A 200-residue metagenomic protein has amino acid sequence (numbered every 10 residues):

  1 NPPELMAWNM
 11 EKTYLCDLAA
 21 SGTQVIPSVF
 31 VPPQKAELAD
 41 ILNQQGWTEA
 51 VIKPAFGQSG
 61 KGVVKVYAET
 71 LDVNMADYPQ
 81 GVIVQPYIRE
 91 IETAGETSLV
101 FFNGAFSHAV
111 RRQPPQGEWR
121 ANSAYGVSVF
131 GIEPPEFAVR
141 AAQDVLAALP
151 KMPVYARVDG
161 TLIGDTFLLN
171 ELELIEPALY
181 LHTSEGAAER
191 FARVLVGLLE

Functional and structural regions predicted by a protein language model:
P2-A94, E136-R140, E200: Active-site nucleotide/adenylate-binding loops and adjacent lid/helix of ATP-dependent enzymes
A7, A36, S107, P114 (+1 more regions): Surface-exposed, flexible loop/turn segments at secondary-structure boundaries
S59-L146, P150, T161, L168: Phosphate-binding site of ATP-dependent enzymes
E136-E200: ATP-dependent carboxylate activation and anion-phosphoryl transfer catalytic cores that bind Mg-ATP to form
